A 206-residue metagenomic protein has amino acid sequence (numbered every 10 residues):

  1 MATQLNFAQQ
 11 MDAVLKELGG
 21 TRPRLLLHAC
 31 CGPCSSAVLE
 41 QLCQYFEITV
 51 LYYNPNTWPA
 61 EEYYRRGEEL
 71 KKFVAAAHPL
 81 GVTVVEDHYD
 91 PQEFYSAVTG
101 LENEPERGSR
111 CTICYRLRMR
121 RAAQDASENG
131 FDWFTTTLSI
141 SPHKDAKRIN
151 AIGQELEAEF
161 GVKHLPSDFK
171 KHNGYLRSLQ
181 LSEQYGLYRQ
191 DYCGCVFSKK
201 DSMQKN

Functional and structural regions predicted by a protein language model:
M1-N206: Nucleotide-activated chemistry modules centered on ATP-dependent adenylation/adenylyltransferase
